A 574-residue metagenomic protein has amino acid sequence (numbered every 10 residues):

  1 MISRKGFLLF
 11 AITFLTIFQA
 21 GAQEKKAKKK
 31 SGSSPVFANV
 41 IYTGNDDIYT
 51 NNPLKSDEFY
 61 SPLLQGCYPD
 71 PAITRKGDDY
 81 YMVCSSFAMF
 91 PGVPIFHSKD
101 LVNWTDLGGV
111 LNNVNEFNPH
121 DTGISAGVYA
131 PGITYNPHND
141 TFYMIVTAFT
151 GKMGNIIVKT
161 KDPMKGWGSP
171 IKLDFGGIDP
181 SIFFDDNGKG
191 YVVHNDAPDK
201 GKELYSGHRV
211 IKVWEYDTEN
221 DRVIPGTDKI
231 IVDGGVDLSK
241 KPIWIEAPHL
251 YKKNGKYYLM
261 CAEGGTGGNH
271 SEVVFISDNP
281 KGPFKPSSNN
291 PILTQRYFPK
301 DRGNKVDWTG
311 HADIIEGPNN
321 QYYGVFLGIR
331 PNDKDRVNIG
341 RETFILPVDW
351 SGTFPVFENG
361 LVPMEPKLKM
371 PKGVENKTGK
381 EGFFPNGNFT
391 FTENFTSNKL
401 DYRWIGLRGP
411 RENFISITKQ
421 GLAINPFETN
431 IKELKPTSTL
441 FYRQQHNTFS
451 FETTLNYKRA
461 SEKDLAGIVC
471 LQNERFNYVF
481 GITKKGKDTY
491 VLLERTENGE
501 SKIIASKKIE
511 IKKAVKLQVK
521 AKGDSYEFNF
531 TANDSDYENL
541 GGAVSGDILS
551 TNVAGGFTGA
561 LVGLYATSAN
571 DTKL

Functional and structural regions predicted by a protein language model:
M1-L8: Bacterial N-terminal signal peptides that target proteins for export
L8-L9, F90: Short hydrophobic "helix-edge" motifs at membrane interfaces and signal-peptide entry regions
L9-I17: Bacterial N-terminal signal peptides
F18-A22: Sec/Tat signal peptide C-region and signal peptidase I cleavage site
Q23-L574: Carbohydrate-active catalytic/glycan-binding domains of CAZyme proteins, especially the secreted or lumenal ectodomains
